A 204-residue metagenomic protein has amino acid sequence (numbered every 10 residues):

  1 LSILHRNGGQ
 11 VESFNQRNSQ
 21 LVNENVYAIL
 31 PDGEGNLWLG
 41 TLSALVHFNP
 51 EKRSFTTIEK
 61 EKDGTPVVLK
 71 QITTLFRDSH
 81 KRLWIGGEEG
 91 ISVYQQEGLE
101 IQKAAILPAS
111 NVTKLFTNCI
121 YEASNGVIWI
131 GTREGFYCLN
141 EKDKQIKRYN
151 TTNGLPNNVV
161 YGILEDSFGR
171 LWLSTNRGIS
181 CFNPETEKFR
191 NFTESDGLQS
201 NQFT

Functional and structural regions predicted by a protein language model:
L1-T204: Carboxylate-rich, polar loop motifs that coordinate divalent cations or form catalytic acidic clusters
